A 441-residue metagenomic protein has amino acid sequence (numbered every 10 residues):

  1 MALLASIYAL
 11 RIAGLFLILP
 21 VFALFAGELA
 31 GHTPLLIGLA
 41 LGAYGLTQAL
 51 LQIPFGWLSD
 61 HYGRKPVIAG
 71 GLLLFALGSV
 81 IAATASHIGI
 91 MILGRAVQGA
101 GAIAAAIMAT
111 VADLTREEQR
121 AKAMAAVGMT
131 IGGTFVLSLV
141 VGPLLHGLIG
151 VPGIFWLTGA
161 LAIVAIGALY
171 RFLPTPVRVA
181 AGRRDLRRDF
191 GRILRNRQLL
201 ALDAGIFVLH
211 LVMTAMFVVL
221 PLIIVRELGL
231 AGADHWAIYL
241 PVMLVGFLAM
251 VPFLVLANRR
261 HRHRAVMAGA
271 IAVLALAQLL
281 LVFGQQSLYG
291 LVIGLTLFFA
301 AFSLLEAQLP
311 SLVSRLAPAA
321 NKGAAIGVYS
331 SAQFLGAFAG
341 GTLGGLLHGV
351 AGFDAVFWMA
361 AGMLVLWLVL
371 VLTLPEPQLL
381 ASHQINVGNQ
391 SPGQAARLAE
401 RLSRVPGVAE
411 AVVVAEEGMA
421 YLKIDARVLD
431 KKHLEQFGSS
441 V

Functional and structural regions predicted by a protein language model:
P20-P34, V218-A233: Short amphipathic helix-loop junctions that connect adjacent transmembrane helices in Major Facilitator Superfamily/SLC
L50-S86: Conserved MFS/SLC helix-loop-helix module at the cytosolic interface between two early adjacent transmembrane helices
Q52-G63, A249-R262, H348: Helix-to-loop junctions at the C-terminal end of transmembrane segments in multipass secondary transporters
H61-G71, N258-I271: Cytoplasmic membrane-interface "Motif A"-like loop-to-helix N-cap segments of 12-TM Major Facilitator Superfamily
G94-I131: Cytoplasmic helix-loop-helix junction between adjacent transmembrane helices in 12-TM secondary transporters
V127-Y170, F353-D354: Helix-loop-helix hairpin linking two adjacent transmembrane segments in secondary transporters
A160-R178, W367-P375: C-terminal membrane-cytosol helix-exit motif in multi-pass small-molecule transporters
L173-G205: Juxtamembrane intracellular "pre-TM" segments in multi-pass secondary transporters
